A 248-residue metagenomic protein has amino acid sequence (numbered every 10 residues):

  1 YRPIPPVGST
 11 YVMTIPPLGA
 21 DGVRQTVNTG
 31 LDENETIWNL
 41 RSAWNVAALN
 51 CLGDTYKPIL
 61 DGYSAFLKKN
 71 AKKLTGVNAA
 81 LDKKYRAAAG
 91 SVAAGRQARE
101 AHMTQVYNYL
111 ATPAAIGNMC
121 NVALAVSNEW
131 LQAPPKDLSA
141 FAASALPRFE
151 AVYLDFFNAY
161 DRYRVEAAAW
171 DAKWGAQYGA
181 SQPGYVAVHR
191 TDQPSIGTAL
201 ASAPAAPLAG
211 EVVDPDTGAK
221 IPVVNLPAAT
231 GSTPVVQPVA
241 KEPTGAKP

Functional and structural regions predicted by a protein language model:
Y1-N78: N-terminal Sec/ER secretory leader and immediately downstream segment of secreted/extracellular precursors
P5, F156-P248: A cross-kingdom marker for long, charged
T10, T14, T26-T29, T36 (+9 more regions): Residue-identity detector for threonine
L18-D21, Q25, W44, P58 (+8 more regions): Generic alpha-helix detector with strongest preference for long hydrophobic helices that associate with membranes
D21, D32, D54, D61 (+7 more regions): Acidic-enriched, low-complexity/disordered segments with a strong bias for Aspartate over Glutamate
C51-A115: Mid-length scaffold segments of soluble, non-membrane domains
K57, K68-K73, K83-K84, K136 (+4 more regions): Context-gated lysine
V92-Q193: A charged, amphipathic interaction segment
